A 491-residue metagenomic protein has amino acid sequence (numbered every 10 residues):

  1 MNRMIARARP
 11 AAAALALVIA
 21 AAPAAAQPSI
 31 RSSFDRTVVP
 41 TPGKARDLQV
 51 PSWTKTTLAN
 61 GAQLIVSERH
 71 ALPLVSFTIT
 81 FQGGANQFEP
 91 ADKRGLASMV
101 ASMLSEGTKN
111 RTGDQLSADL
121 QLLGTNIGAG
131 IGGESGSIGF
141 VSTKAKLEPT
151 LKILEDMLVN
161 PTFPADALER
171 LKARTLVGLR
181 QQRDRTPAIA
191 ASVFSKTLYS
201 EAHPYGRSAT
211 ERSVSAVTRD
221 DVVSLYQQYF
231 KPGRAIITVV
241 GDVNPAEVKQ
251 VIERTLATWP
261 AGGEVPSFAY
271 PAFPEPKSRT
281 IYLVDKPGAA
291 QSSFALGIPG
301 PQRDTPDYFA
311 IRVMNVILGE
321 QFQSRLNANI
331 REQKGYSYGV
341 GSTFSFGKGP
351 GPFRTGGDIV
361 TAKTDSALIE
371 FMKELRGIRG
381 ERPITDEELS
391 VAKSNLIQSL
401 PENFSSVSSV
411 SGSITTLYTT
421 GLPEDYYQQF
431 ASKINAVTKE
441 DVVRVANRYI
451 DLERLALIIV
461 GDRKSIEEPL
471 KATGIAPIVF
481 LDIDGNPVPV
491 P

Functional and structural regions predicted by a protein language model:
N2-A13: Bacterial N-terminal signal peptides that target proteins for export
A12-A22: Bacterial N-terminal signal peptides
Q27-F88, K109-L147, E169, G178-R234 (+7 more regions): Non-catalytic beta-strand/loop surface segments
R94-R111: Active-site SXXK
D156-F163, T255-G263, K373-R382, T473-I483: A common structural junction motif
G357-I384: Extended amphipathic alpha-helical segments enriched in small hydrophobics
S390-I397, P401: Small-residue-rich helix-loop
